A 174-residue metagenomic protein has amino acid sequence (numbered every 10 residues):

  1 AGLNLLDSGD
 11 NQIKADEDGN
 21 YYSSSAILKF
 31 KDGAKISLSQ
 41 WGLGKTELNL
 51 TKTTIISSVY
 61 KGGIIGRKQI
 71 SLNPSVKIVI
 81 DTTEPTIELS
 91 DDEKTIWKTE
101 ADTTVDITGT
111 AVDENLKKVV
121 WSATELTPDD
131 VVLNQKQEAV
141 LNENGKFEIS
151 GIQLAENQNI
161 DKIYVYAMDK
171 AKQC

Functional and structural regions predicted by a protein language model:
A1, Q69-E88, D169-Q173: Flexible, low-complexity linkers/stalks enriched in Thr/Pro that connect modular domains
I13-D18, V131-K146: Solvent-exposed serine/threonine-rich low-complexity stretches and specific carbohydrate-binding patches
K14-S24, K94-T103: Short, solvent-exposed loop/linker segments at the N-terminal edge of repeated beta-sheet extracellular domains
L28-D32, I107-A111: Aromatic/hydrophobic beta-strand junction motif of beta-rich domains
G33-L38, V112-K118, P128-D130: Extracellular acidic loop/turn motifs
G42-I56, G151-I160: Surface-exposed, short loops/turns at beta-strand junctions within beta-sandwich domains
V59, A167-D169: Conserved structural position at the C-terminal beta-strand of extracellular beta-sandwich adhesion modules
I163-V165: Hydrophobic beta-strand segments within extracellular beta-sandwich modules
